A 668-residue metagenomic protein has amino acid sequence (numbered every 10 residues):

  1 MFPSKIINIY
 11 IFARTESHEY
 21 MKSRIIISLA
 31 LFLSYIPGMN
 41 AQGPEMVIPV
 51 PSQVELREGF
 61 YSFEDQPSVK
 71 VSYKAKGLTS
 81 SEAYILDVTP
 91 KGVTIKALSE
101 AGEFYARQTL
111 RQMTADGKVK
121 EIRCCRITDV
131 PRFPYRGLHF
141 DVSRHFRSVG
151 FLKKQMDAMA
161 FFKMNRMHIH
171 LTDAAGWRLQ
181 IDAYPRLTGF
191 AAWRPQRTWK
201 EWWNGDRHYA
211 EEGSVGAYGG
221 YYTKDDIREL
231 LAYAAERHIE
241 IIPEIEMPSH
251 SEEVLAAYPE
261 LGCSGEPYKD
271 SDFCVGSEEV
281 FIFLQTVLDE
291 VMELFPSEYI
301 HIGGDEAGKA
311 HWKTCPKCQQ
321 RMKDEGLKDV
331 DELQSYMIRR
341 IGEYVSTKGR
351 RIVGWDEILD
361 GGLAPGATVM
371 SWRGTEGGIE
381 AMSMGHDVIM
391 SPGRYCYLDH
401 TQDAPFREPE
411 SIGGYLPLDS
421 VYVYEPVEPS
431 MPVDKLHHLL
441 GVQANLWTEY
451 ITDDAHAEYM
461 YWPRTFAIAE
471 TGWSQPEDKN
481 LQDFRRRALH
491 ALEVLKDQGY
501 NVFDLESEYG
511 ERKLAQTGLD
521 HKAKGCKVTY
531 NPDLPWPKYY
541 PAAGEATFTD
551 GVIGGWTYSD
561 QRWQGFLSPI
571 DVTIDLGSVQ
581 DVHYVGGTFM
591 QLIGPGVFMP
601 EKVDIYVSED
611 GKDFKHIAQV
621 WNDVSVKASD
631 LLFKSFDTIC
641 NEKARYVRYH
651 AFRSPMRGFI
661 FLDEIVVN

Functional and structural regions predicted by a protein language model:
M1-M46: Bacterial Sec-dependent N-terminal signal peptides
R24, G38-R136, R351-W355, L359 (+7 more regions): Acidic, contiguous N-terminal accessory segments
M46-I48, T79-F281, Q285-Y299, R340 (+2 more regions): Feature activates predominantly on carbohydrate-active enzymes
F146-S148, A174-Q180, P248-V254, H301 (+7 more regions): Flexible loop/turn segments at secondary-structure boundaries
V254, E260-S264, Y268-P365, W372-I379: Active-site neighborhood of glycoside hydrolase catalytic domains
I352-E357, G362-A367, R373-G518: Flexible, acidic glycine-rich loops studded with aromatic residues
Q516-V552: Predominantly extracellular/luminal regions of secreted and cell-surface proteins, especially disulfide-bonded
G554-A618, D630-N668: Aromatic, loop-rich ligand-recognition surfaces of beta-strand-rich domains
